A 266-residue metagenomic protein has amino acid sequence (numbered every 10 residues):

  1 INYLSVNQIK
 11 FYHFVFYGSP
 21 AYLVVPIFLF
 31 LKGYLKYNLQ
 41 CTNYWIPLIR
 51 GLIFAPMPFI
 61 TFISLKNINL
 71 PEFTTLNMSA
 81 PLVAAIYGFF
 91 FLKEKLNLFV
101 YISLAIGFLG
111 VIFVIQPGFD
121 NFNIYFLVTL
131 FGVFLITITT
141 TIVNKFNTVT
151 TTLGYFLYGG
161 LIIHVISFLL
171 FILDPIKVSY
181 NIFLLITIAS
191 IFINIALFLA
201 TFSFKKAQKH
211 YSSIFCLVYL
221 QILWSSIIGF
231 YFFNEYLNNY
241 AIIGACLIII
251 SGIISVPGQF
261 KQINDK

Functional and structural regions predicted by a protein language model:
I1-I9, P26, N121-V178, K266: Transmembrane alpha-helical segments that form core, pore/gating elements of small-molecule transporters/exporters
L4, F14, S64, L70 (+6 more regions): Hydrophobic/aromatic residues within transmembrane alpha-helices of multi-pass small-molecule transporters
Y17, F73-S79, F146-L161, F198-F230: Helix-helix packing/entry segments at the starts of transmembrane helices
Y22-T42, L109-D120, I163-L184, F230-Y231 (+1 more regions): Membrane-interface helix-cap regions at the ends of transmembrane helices in multi-pass membrane proteins
I27, G51, A55-F59, P81-I86 (+7 more regions): Hydrophobic/small/kink-forming positions within alpha-helical transmembrane segments of polytopic membrane proteins
F30, L35-I60, I124-G132, F171 (+1 more regions): Loop-to-transmembrane-helix transition segments
T61-I63, A80-I102, Q221-I242: C-terminal transmembrane-helix exit sites in multi-pass transporters
F99-Q116, Y240-Q259: Hydrophobic transmembrane alpha-helices of multi-pass small-molecule transport proteins
